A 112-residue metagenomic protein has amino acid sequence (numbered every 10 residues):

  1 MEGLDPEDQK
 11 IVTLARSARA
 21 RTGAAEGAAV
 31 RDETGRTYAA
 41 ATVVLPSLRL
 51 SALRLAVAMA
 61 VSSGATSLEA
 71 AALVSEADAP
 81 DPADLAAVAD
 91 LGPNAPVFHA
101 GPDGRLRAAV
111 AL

Functional and structural regions predicted by a protein language model:
M1-R21, S63-L112: C-terminal binding/interaction regions
T22-E26: Short, small/polar residue-rich loop motifs at catalytic or cofactor-binding pockets
G27-A28, V97: Generic short beta-strand
D32: Short, acidic, Ser/Thr-enriched surface-loop or helix-capping motifs
G35: Flexible, polar/acidic helix-loop-strand segments at domain edges
P46-M59: A short, polar/charged loop-to-alpha-helix boundary motif
